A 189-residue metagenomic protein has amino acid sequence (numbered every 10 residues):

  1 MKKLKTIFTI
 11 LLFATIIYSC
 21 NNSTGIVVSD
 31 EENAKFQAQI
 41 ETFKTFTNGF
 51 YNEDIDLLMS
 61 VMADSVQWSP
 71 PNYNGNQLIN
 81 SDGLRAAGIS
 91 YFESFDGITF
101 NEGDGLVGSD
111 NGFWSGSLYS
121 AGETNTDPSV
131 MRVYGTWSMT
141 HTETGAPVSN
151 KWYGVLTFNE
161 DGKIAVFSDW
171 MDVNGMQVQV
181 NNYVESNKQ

Functional and structural regions predicted by a protein language model:
M1-F8: Bacterial N-terminal signal peptides that target proteins for export
K5, N21-Q189: C-terminal and inter-domain tail/linker signature
L11-F13: Short, linear, compositionally biased motifs with a strong N-terminal bias
T15-S19: C-terminal motif of bacterial Sec signal peptides marking the signal peptidase cleavage site
